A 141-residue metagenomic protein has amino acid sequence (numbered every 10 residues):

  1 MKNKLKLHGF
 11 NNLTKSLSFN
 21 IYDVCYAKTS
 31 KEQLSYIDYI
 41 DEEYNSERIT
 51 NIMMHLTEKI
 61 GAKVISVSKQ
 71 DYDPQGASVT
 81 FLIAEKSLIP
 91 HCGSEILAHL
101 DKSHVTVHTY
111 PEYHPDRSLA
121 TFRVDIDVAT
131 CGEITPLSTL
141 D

Functional and structural regions predicted by a protein language model:
M1-D141: Polybasic/polar functional segments that serve as interface/processing modules
